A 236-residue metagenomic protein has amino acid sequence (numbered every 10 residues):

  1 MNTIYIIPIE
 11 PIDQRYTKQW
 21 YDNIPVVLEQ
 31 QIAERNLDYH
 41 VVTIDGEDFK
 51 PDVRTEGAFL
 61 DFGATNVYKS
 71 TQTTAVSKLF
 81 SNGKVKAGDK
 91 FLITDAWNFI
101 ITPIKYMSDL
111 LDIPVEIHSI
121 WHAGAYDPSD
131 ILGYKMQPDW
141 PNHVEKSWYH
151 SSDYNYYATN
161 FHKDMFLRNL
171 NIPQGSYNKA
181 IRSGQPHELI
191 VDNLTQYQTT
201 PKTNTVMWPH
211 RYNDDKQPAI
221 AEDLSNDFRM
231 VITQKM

Functional and structural regions predicted by a protein language model:
M1-P103: N-terminal pre-catalytic "stem/leader" segment of glycosyltransferase-like enzymes
I9-Q14, D45-K50, A96-I100, A123-Y126 (+4 more regions): Short, solvent-exposed loop/turn segments at secondary-structure junctions
A87-D89, P114, S151-Y154, T203 (+1 more regions): Short, well-ordered alpha-helix to beta-strand connector turns
K90-A96, D109-I131: Active-site proximal beta-strand in glycosyltransferases
Y134-N155: Membrane-proximal helix-turn-helix segments that form the acceptor-binding/catalytic region of lipid-linked
H150-P201: Donor nucleotide-sugar binding/catalytic pocket of nucleotide-sugar-dependent glycosyltransferases
S183, E188-T233: Conserved donor-binding/catalytic core segment of Leloir-type glycosyltransferases
